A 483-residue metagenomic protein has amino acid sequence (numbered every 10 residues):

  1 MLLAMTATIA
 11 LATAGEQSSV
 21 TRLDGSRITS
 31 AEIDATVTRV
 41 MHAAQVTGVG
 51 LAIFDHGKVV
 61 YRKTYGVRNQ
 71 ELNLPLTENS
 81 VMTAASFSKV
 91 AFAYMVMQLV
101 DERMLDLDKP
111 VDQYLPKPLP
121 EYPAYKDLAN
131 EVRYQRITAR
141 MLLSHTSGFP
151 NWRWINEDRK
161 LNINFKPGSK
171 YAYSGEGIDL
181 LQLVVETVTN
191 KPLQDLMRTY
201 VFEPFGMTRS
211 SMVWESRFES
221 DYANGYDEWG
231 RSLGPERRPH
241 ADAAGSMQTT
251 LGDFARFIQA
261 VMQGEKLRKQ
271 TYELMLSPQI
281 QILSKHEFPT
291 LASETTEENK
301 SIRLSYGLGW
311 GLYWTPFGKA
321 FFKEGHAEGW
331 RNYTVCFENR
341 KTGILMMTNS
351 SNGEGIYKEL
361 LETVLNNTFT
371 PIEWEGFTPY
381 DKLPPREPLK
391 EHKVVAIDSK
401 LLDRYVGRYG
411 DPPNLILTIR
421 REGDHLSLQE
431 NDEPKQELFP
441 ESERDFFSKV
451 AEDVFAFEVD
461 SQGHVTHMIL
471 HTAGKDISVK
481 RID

Functional and structural regions predicted by a protein language model:
M1-A10: Bacterial N-terminal signal peptides
A7, R153, G206, I258-V261: Prokaryotic Sec-type signal peptides and long signal-anchor helices with extended Leu/Ile/Val-rich h-regions
G15-R62, T189, D195-T199, E203 (+1 more regions): Catalytic loop of the DD-peptidase/beta-lactamase superfamily, centered on the K-T-G motif and neighboring
V20, A43, V67-L183, V188-K191 (+4 more regions): Active-site-proximal loop and beta-strand segments within enzyme catalytic domains
G48-A52, L107, D127, W154 (+2 more regions): Surface-exposed patches in mature extracellular/periplasmic domains of secreted proteins
Y61, L119-K126, P150, W154 (+4 more regions): Short amphipathic alpha-helical interaction/hinge segments
V96, W152, V213, F257-A260 (+1 more regions): Active-site-proximal flexible loops/turns
